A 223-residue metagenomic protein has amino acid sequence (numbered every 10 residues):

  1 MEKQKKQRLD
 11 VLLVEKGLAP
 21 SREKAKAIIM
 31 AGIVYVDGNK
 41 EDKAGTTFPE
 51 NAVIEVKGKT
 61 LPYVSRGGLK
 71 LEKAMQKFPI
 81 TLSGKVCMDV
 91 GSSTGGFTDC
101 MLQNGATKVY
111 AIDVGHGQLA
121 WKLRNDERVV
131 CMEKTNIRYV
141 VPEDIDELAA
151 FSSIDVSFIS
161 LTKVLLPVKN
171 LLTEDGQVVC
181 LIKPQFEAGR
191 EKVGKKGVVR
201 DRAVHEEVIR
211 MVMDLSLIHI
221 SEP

Functional and structural regions predicted by a protein language model:
M1-E50: A basic, amphipathic helix-loop patch mediating RNA/tRNA/ribosome contacts
G84-G91: Conserved class I S-adenosyl-L-methionine
T94-N104: Conserved SAM-binding loop of SAM-dependent methyltransferases across substrates and taxa, primarily the Class I
H116-E147: S-adenosyl-L-methionine
I159-P167: A short, conserved alpha-helix within the catalytic core of class I
L166-G176: A short glycine-rich, Lys/Arg-flanked "PGG" loop and its adjoining helix->strand segment in the class I
P184-D201: Short, glycine-/aromatic-enriched active-site segment of Class I SAM-dependent methyltransferases
S216-P223: Residue-level detector of conserved catalytic or cofactor/ligand-binding positions in enzyme active sites
